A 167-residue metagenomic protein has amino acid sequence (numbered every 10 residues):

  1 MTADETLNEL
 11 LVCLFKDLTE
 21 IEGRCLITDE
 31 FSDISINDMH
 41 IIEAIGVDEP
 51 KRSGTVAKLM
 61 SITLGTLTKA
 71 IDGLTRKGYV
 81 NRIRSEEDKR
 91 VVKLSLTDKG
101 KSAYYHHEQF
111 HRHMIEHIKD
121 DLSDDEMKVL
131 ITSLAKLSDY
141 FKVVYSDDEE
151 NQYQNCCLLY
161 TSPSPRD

Functional and structural regions predicted by a protein language model:
M1-D33: N-terminal leader segment of winged-helix/HTH proteins
T2-A3, I27-T28, L122, Y145-C156: Hydrophobic/aromatic-rich alpha-helical bundle segments in the mid-to-C-terminal region
C13, G46-V47, L59, H113 (+3 more regions): Alpha-helical structural segments
G23-G65: N-terminal helix-turn-helix DNA-binding core of bacterial DNA-binding proteins
A70: Residues within the DNA-recognition helix of helix-turn-helix
G73-V129: Charged, amphipathic alpha-helical coiled-coil/dimerization segments
Y160-D167: Conserved small/polar residues in nucleotide/adenosyl-binding loops
